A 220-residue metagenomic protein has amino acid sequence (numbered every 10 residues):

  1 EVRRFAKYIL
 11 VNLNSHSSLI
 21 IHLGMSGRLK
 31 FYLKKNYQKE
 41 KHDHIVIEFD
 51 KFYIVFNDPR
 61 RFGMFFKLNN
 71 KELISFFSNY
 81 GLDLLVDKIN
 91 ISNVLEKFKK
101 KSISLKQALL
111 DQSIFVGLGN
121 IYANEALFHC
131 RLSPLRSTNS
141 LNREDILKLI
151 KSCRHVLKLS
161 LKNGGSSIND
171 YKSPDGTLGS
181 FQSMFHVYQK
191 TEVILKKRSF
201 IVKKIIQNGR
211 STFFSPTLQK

Functional and structural regions predicted by a protein language model:
E1-F65, L159, V187-K197, K203-K204 (+1 more regions): A cross-family signal for N-terminal binding/gating loops and helix N-caps that shape access to the active site
R4-F5, N12-N14, Y80-L82, N169-K172: Short low-complexity stretches enriched in small and charged residues
L10, K97-K220: Basic, nucleic-acid-binding surfaces and adjacent catalytic neighborhoods in DNA/RNA-processing proteins
L19-G117, Y122-H129, S137, E144: Phosphate/anion-contacting hairpin/loop surfaces
